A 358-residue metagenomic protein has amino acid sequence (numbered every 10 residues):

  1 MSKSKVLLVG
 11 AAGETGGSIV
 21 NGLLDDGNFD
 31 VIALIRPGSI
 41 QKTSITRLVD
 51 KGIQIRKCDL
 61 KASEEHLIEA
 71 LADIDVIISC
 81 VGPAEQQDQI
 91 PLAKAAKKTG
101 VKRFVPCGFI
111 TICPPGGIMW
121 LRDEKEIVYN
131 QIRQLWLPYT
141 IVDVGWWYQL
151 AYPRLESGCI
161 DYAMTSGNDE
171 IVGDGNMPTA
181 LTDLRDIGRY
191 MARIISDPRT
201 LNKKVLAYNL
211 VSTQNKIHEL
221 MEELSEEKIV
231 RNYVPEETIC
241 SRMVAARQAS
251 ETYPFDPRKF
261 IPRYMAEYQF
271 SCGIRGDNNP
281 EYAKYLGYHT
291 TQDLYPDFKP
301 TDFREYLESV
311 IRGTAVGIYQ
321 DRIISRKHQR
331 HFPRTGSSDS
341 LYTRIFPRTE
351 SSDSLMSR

Functional and structural regions predicted by a protein language model:
M1-F29, G38-G52, E64-E65, K97 (+1 more regions): Eukaryotic N-terminal targeting leaders
S2-T46, K61-E64, A84-Q87, T99 (+4 more regions): Oxidoreductase cofactor-interface core, primarily capturing Rossmann-like NAD(P)-dependent enzymes
I53-I74: Conserved Rossmann-fold cofactor-binding substructure of NAD(P)-dependent oxidoreductases
I68, L184-A192, P300-E308: Short, amphipathic alpha-helical "lid/cap" segments that border enzyme active or binding sites
L71, D75-S79, V105: N-terminal Rossmann-like NAD(P) cofactor-binding module of classical short-chain dehydrogenase/reductase
G82-P83, I311: Short glycine-/small-residue-rich Rossmann-like dinucleotide-binding loops
T238-H328, F332, S337, F346 (+1 more regions): A hydrophobic C-terminal alpha-helical subdomain
